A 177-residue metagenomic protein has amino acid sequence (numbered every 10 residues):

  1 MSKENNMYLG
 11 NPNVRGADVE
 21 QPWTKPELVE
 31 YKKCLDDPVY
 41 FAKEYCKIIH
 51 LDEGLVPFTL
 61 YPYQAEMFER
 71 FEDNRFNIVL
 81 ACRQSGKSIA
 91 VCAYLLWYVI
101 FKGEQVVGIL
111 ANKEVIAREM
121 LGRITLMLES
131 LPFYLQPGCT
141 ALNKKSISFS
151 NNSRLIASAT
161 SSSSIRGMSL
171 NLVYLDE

Functional and structural regions predicted by a protein language model:
S2-E177: Phosphate/NTP-binding elements of NTP-utilizing enzymes
